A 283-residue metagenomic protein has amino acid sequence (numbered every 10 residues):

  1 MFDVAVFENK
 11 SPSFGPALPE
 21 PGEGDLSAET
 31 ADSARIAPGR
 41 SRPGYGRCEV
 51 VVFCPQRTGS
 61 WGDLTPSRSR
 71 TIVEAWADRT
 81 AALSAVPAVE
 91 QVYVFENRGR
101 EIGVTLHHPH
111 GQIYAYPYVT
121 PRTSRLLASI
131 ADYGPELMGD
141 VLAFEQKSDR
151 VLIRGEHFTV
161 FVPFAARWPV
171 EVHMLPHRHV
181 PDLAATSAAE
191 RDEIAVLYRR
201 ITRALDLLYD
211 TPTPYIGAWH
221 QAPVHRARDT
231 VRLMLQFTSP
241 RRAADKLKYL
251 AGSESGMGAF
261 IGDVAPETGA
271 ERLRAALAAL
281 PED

Functional and structural regions predicted by a protein language model:
M1-D283: HIT superfamily nucleotide-processing domains
